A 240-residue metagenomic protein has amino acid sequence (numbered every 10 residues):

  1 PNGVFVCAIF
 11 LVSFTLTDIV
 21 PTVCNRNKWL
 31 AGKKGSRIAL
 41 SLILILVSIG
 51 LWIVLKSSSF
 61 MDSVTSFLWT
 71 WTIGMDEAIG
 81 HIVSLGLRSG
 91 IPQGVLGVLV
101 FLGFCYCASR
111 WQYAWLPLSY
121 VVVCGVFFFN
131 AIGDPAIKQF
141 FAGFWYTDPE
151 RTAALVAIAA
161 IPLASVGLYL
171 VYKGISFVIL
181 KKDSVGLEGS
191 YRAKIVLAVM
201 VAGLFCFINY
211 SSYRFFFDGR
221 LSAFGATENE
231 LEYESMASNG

Functional and structural regions predicted by a protein language model:
P1-L231: Membrane-embedded transmembrane-helix bundle of lipid-linked glycan/lipid transferases
E232-G240: Membrane-embedded, lumen/periplasm-facing catalytic core of multi-pass transferases that use lipid-linked donors
